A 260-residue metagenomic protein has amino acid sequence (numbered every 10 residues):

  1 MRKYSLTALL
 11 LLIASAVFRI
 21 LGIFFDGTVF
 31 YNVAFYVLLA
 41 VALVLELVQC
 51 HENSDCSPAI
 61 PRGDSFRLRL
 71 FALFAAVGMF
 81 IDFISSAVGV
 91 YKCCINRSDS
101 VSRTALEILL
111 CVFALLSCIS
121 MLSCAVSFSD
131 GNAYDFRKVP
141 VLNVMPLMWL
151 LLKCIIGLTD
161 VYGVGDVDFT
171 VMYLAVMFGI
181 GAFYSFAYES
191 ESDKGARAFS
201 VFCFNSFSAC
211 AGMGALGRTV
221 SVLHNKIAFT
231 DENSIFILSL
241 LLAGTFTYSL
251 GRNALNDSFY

Functional and structural regions predicted by a protein language model:
M1-A114: N-terminal topogenic module of multi-pass integral membrane proteins
L10-S15, R69-S86, I108-S123, V139-G157 (+2 more regions): Alpha-helical transmembrane segments of multi-pass integral membrane proteins
A14-R19, V44, M172-Y260: C-terminal transmembrane-bundle signature of multipass membrane proteins, characterized by strong activation on
A16, Y31, K138-M145, W149-K153 (+5 more regions): Aromatic-enriched hydrophobic runs in primary sequence
A16-I23, V48-H51, F83-G89, C124-S127 (+6 more regions): Short hydrophobic alpha-helical membrane-anchoring segments
L21-F35, A87-V112, A133-K138, I155-L174 (+2 more regions): Membrane-helix interface and helix-disruption motif detector
V41-A59, I119-F128, I180-E189, T247: Canonical alpha-helical transmembrane segments
D55-F66, S127-V139, E189-A198, F259: Membrane-interface helix-boundary motifs at transmembrane edges
